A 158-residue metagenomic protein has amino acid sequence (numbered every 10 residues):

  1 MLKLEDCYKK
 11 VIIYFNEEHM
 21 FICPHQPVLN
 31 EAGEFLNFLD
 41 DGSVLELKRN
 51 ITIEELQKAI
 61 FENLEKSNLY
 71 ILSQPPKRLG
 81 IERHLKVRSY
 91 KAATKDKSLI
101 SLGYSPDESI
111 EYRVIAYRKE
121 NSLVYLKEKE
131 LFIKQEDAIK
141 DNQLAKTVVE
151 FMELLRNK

Functional and structural regions predicted by a protein language model:
M1-E5, E46-L99, K127-E130: Negatively charged, low-complexity tracts enriched in Asp/Glu with abundant Ser/Thr
Y8-I51, S105-K146, K158: Intrinsically disordered, low-complexity regulatory segments enriched in Ser/Thr/Pro and charged residues
L56-I60, N142-M152: A short, charged, amphipathic alpha-helix used as a generic interaction element across diverse proteins
N63-S67, E150-L155: C-terminal alpha-helix
